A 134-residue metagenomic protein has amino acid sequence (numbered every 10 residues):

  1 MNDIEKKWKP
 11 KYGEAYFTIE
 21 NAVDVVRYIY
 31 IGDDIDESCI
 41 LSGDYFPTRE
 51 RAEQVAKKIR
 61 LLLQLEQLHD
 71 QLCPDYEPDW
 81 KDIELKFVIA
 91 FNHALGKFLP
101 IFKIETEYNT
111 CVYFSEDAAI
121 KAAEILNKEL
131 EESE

Functional and structural regions predicted by a protein language model:
M1-E134: Structural boundary micro-motifs
